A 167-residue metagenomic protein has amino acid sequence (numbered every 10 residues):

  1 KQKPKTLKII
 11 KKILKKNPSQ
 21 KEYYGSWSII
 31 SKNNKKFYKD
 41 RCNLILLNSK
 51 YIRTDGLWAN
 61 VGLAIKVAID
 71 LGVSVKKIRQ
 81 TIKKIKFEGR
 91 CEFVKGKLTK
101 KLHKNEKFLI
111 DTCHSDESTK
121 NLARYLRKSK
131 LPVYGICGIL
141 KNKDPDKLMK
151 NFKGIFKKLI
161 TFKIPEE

Functional and structural regions predicted by a protein language model:
K1-Q80: Acidic, Mg2+-coordinating active-site environments of NTP-dependent enzymes
K3-E22, S31-K35, H103-I110, D146-E167: C-terminal helical cap/extension that packs against the catalytic core of soluble nucleotide-cofactor enzymes
W27-S28, C137-K141, F162-E167: Short, acidic/turn-prone active-site loops that include or flank metal/cofactor- and phosphate-binding residues
L44-K158: Nucleotide phosphate-binding/pyrophosphate-handling subdomain across enzymes that bind or process nucleotide phosphates
